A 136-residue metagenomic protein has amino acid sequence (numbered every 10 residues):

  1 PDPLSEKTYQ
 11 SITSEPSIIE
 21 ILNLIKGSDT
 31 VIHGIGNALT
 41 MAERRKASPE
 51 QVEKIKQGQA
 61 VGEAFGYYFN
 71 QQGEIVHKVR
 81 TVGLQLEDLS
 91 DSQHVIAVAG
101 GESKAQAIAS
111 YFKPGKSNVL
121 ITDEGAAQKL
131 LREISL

Functional and structural regions predicted by a protein language model:
P1-L136: Conserved phosphate- and dinucleotide-binding cores of soluble alpha/beta proteins, encompassing both enzyme active
